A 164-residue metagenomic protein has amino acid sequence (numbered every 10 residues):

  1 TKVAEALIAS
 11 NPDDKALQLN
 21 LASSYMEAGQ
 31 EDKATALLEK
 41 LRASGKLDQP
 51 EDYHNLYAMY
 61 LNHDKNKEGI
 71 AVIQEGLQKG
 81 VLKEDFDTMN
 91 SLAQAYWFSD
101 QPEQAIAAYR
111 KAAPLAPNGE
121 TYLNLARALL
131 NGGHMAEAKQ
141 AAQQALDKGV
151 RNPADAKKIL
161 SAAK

Functional and structural regions predicted by a protein language model:
T1-K164: Alpha-solenoid helical repeat scaffolds
